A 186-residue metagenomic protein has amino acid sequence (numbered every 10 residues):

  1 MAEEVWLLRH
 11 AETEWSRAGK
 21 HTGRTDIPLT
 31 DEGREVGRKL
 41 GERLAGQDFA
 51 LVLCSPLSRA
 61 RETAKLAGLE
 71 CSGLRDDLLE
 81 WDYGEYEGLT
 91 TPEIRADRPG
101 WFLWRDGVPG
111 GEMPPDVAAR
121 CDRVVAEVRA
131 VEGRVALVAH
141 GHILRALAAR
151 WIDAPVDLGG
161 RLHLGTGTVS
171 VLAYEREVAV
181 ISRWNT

Functional and structural regions predicted by a protein language model:
M1-E3, Q47, D82-P92, A149-T186: Acidic, low-complexity terminal tails and accessory targeting/binding regions of phosphate-metabolizing enzymes
V5, V131-H142: Generic beta-sheet signal
V5-T63, P109-D122: Loop-to-helix element that buttresses phosphate recognition and phosphoryl-transfer chemistry
A11, S55-L57, D77, C121 (+2 more regions): Short, well-ordered beta-to-alpha junction loops that form the rim of enzyme active sites and present histidine/acidic
K39-F102: Phosphate-coordination/substrate-recognition cap region in phosphate-metabolizing enzymes
A45-D48, V128-G133: Glycine-rich phosphate-binding loop signature in dinucleotide/nucleotide-binding domains
A96-D116: Short glycine/proline- and acidic residue-enriched helix-loop micro-motifs that form flexible lids or anion-recognition
G141-R145, E175: GST superfamily/GST-like fold recognition
